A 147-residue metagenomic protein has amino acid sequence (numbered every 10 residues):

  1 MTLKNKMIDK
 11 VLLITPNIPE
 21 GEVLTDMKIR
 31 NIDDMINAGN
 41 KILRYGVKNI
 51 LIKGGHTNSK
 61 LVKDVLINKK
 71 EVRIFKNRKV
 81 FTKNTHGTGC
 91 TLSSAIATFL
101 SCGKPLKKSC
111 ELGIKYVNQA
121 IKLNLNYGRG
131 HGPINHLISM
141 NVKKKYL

Functional and structural regions predicted by a protein language model:
M1-V72: Conserved phosphate/ATP/ADP-binding segment of small-molecule kinases
E20, G55-T57, K79-F81, G113-V117: Glycine-rich beta-alpha junction loops
V23, T82-L106: Short, small-residue alpha-helix embedded
I29, F75, I134: Short clusters of hydrophobic/aromatic residues that line enzyme substrate/ligand-binding pockets
H56-T57, G89-T91, A95, G130-G132: Gly/Ser/Thr-rich beta-alpha loop segments that engage phosphate groups in nucleotides
V72-H86: Short pre-catalytic strand/loop immediately N-terminal to key active-site residues, enriched for Gly-Thr
V72-R73, F99-G113: Phosphate-handling active-site elements
K107-L147: Charged C-terminal helix
